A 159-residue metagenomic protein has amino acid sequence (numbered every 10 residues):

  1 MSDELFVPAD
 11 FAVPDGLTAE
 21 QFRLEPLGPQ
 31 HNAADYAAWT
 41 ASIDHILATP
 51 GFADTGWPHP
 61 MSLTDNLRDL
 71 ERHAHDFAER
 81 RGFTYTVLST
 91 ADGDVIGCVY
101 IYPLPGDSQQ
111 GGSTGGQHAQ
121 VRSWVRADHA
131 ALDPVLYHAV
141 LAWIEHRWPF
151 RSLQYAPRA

Functional and structural regions predicted by a protein language model:
M1-D128, A139, W143-A159: GNAT-family acyltransferases
A131: NAD(P)H-binding Rossmann-fold N-terminus in SDR/SDR-like oxidoreductases, specifically the glycine-rich beta1-alpha1
P134-Y137: Mature exported/compartmentalized surface modules and terminal targeting/interaction regions
